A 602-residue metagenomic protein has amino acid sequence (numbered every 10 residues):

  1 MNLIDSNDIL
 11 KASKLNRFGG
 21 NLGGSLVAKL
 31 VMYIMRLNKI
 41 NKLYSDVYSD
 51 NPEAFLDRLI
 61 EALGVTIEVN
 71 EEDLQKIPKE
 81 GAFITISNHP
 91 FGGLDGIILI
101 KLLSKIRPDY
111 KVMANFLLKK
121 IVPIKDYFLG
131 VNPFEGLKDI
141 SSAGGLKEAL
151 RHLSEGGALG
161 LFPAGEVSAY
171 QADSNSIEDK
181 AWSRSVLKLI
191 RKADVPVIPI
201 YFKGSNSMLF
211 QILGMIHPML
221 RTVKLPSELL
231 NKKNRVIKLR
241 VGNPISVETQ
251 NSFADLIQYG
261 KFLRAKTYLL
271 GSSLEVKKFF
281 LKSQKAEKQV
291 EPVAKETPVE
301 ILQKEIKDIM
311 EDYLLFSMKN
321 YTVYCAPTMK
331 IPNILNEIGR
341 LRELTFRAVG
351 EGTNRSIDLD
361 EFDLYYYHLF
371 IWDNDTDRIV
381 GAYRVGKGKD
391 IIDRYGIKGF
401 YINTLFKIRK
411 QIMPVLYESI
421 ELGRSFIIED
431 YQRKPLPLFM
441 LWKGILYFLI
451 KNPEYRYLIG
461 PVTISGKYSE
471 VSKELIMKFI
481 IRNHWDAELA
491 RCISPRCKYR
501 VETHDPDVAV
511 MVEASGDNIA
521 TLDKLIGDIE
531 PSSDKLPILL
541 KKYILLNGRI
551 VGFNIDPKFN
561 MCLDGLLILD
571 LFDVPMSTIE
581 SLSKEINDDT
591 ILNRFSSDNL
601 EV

Functional and structural regions predicted by a protein language model:
M1-H89, G96-I98, K105-R107, K125-D126 (+1 more regions): Membrane-anchoring hydrophobic helices of lipid-metabolizing enzymes
I4-L10, A143-A294, D507-S515: Non-catalytic C-terminal accessory region of glycerolipid acyltransferases and related lyso-lipid remodeling enzymes
N70, E80, I84-I86, G92-I98 (+5 more regions): Short acidic (Asp/Glu) patches
R107-A114, Y366, W372-K398: Carboxylate/His-rich catalytic cores and anion/metal-binding grooves
P123-D126, G130-L150, S154-A193, I198-P199 (+2 more regions): Glycine- and acidic-residue-rich phosphate-binding/metal-coordinating active-site segment common to enzymes that handle
E287-M329: Conserved N-terminal entry element of GNAT/NAT acetyltransferase domains
L315-H368, W372-G381: Short amphipathic alpha-helix that is part of the acyltransferase structural core
E343, T353, D390-R549, N554-D564 (+1 more regions): Acyl-donor binding region in acyl/amide transferases
